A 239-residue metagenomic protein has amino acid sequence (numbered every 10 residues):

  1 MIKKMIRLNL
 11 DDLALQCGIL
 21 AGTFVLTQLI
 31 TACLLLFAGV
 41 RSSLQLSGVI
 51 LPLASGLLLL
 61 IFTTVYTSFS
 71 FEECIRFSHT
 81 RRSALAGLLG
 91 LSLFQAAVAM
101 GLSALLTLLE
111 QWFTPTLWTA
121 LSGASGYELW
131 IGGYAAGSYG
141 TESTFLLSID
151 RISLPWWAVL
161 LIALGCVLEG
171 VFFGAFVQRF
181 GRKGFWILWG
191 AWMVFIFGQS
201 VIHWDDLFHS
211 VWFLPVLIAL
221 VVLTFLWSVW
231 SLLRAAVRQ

Functional and structural regions predicted by a protein language model:
M1-E72, R81-Q239: Hydrophobic alpha-helical transmembrane segments of membrane proteins
